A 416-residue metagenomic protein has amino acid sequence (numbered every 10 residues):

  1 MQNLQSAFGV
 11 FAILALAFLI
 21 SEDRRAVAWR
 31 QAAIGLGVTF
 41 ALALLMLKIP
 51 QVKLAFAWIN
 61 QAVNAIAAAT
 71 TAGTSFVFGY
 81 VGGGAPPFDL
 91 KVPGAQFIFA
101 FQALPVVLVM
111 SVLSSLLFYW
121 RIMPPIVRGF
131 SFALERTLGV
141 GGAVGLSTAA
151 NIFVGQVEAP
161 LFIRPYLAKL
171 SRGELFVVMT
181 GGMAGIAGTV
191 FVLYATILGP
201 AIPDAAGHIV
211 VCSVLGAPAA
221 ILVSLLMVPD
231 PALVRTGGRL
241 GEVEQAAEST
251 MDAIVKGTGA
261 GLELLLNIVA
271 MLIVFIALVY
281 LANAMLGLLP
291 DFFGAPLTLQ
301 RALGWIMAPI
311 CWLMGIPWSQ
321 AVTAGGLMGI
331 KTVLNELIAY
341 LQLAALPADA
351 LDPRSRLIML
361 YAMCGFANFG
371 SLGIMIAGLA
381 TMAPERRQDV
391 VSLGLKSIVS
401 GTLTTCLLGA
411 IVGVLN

Functional and structural regions predicted by a protein language model:
M1-F99, D252-V255, L272-Y280, A383-N416: N-terminal alpha-helical transmembrane segments of multi-pass membrane transport and channel/translocase proteins
V10-I20, G35-L47, V107-L116, G185-T196 (+5 more regions): Hydrophobic core segments of alpha-helical transmembrane domains in multi-pass membrane transport and ion-translocation
L45-V81, V234-G237, A284-I306, S319-L327: Interfacial/capping segments of alpha-helical transmembrane domains
A68-L138: Hydrophobic alpha-helical hairpins/lids featuring a short glycine-rich hinge
V127-F162, V234-A253, L297-W305, L327 (+1 more regions): Juxtamembrane inter-helical linkers in multi-pass membrane proteins
E135-A195, A324-I411: Alpha-helical membrane segments and immediately flanking helix-loop junctions that form or couple to the substrate/ion
V214-L264: Long, contiguous bundles of hydrophobic transmembrane helices that form the permeation core of multi-pass
G259-A348: Transmembrane helical segments that form the transport core of multi-pass membrane transport proteins
